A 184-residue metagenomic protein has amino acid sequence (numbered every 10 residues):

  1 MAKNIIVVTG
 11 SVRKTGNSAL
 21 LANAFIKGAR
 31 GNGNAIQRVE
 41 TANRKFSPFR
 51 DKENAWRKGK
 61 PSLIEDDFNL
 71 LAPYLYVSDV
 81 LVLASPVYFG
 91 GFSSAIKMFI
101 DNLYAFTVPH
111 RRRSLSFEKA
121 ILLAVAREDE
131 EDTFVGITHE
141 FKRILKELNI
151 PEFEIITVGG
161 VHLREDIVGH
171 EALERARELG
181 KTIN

Functional and structural regions predicted by a protein language model:
M1-A84, Y88-F106, L163, H170-N184: N-terminal beta1-alpha1-beta2 submodule of the flavodoxin-like/Rossmannoid cofactor-binding fold
G10, T41, A124-R127, V158: Cofactor-binding loop segments of dinucleotide-utilizing enzymes, especially the Rossmann-like FAD- and NAD(P)+-binding
N34, R112-L115, V161: Sparse recognition of residues in long alpha-helices and their boundaries
A95, R111-F153: Short, glycine-/small-residue-rich phosphate/pyrophosphate-handling segment
D132-V135, E165-H170: Short, solvent-exposed loop/turn segments at secondary-structure boundaries
F153-G159: Beta-strand-loop-alpha "switch" segments that mediate conformational coupling across diverse proteins
